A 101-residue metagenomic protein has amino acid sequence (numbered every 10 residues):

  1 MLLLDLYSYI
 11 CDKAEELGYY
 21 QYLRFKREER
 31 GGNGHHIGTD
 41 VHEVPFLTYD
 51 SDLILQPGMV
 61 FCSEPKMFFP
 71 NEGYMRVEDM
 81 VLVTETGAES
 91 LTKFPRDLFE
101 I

Functional and structural regions predicted by a protein language model:
M1-I101: Active-site neighborhoods and metal-handling regions in enzymes and metal-associated proteins
